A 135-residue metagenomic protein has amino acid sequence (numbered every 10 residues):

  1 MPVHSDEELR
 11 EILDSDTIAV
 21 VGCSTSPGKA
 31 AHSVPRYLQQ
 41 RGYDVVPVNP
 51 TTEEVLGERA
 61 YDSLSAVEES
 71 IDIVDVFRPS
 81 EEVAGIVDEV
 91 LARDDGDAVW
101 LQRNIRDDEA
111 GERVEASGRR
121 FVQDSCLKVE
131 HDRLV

Functional and structural regions predicted by a protein language model:
M1-V135: Acidic, polar-rich N-terminal leader regions of halophilic archaeal proteins
